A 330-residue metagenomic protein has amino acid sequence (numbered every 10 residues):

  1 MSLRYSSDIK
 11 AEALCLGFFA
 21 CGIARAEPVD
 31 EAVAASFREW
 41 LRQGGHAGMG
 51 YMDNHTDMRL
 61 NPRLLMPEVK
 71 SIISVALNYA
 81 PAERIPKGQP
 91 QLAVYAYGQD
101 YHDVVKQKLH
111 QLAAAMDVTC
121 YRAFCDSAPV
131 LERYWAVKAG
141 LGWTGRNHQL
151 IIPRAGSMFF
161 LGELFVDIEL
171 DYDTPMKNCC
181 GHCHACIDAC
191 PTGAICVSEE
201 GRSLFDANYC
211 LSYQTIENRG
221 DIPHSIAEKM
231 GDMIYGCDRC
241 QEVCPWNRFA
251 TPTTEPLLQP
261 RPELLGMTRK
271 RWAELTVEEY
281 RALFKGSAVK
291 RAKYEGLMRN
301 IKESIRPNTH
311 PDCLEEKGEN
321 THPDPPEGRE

Functional and structural regions predicted by a protein language model:
M1-C179: Auxiliary alpha/beta "docking" domains used to position bulky ligands
I85-G88, C210, W272-V277: Short, flexible, mixed-charge acidic loops at enzyme active sites
I151-P175, A207-I226, V277-R281: Short, charged low-complexity linear segments at domain edges
H182: SIR2/sirtuin NAD+-dependent deacylase catalytic core
A185-T215, R219, M233-L257: Iron-sulfur cluster-binding cysteine motifs and their immediate structural context in ferredoxin-like electron-transfer
I222-C313: Alpha-helical scaffold domains
T309-E330: Intrinsic disorder/low-complexity segments
